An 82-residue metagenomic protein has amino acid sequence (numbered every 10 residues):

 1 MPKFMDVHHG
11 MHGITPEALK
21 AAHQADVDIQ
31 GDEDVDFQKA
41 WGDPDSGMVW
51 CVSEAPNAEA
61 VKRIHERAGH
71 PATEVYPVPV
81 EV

Functional and structural regions predicted by a protein language model:
M1-D32, D36-Q38, D43-G47, K62-E66 (+1 more regions): Short S/T/G/P-rich N-terminal loop/turn motif that feeds into the first structured element of a domain
H9, V52-E54: Short hydrophobic/aromatic beta-strand micro-patches that form the beta-sheet surface supporting nucleotide- or nucleic
E54-V82: An amphipathic, aromatic/His-enriched active-site/gating alpha helix that lines ligand/cofactor pockets
